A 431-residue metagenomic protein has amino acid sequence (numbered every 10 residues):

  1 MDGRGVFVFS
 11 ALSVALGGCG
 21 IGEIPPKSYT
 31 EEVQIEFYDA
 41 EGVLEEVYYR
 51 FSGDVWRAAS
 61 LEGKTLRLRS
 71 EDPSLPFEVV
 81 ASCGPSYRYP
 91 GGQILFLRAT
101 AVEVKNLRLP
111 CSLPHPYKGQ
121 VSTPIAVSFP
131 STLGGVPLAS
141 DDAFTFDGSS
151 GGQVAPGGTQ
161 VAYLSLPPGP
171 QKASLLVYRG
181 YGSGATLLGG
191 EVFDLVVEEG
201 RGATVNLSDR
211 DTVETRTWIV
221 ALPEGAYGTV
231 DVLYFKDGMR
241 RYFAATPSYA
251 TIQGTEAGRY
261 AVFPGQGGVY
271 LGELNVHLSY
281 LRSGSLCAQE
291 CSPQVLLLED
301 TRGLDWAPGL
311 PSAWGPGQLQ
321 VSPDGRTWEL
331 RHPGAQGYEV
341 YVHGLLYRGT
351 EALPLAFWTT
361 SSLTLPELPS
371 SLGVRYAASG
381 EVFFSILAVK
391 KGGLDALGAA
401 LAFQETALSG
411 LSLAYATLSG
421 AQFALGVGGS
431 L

Functional and structural regions predicted by a protein language model:
M1-V8: Bacterial N-terminal signal peptides that target proteins for export
L12: Substrate-recognition/specificity elements adjacent to catalytic centers across diverse enzyme folds
L16-G18: C-terminal motif of bacterial Sec signal peptides marking the signal peptidase cleavage site
I21-Q318, A416-S430: Preference for solvent-exposed, low-hydrophobicity sequence contexts
G254, G258-L431: Hydrophilic extracytoplasmic domains
